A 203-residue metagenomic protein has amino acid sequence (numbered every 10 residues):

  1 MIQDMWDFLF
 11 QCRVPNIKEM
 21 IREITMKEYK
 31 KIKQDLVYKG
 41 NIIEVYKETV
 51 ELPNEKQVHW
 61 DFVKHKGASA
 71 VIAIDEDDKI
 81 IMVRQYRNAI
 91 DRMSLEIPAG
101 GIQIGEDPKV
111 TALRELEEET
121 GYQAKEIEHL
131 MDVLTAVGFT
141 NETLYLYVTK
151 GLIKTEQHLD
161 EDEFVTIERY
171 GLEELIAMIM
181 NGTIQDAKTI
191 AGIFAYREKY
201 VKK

Functional and structural regions predicted by a protein language model:
Q11-T25: Short, Lys/Arg-enriched N-terminal segments with co-localized hydrophobic residues within the first ~10-30 amino acids
E23-G40: Extreme N-terminal tail/first-helix region
D35-A70, E76: Acidic, metal-coordinating catalytic segment for phosphate/diphosphate chemistry, firing primarily on the Nudix
P53-E55, D75-D77, Y86, T149-K154 (+2 more regions): Short loop segments at secondary-structure junctions
V58, G67-A70, G101-A187: Unchanged
A68-R92, E96: A glycine-rich, hydrophobic loop/mini-helix early in the fold
T183-K203: Long hydrophobic alpha-helical segments typical of transmembrane helices together with their membrane-interfacial
